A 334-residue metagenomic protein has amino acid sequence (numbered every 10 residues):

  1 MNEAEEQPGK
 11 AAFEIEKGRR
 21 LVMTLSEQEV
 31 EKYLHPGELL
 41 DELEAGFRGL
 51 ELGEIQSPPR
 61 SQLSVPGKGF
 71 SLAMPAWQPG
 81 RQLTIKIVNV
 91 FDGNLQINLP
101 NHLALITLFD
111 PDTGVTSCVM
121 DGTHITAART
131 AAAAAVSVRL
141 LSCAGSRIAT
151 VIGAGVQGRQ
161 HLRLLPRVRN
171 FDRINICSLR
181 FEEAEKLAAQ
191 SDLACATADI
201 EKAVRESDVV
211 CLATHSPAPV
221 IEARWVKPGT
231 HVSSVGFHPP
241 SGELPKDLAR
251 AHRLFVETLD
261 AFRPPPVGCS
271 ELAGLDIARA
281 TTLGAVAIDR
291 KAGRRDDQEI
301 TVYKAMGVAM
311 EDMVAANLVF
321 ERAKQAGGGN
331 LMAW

Functional and structural regions predicted by a protein language model:
N2-A127, A135, S142-G145, M310-M313 (+2 more regions): N-terminal ligand-binding/catalytic initiation module
A134, G145-V168, C177-L179: Glycine-rich adenosine-cofactor-binding loop
L141-I148, N170, K227-P228: Short helix-loop-beta connector
V168-Q190: NAD(P)-binding Rossmann-fold cofactor-contacting core
L193-S207, I221-R224: Short acidic low-complexity segments
R205-E206, K227-P228, R250: Alpha-helix C-terminal capping/helix-to-coil transition sites in glycosyltransferase folds
S216-H231, L244: Rossmann-fold NAD(P) dinucleotide-binding segment
V235-K291: Rossmann-fold NAD(P)-binding glycine/threonine-rich loop
